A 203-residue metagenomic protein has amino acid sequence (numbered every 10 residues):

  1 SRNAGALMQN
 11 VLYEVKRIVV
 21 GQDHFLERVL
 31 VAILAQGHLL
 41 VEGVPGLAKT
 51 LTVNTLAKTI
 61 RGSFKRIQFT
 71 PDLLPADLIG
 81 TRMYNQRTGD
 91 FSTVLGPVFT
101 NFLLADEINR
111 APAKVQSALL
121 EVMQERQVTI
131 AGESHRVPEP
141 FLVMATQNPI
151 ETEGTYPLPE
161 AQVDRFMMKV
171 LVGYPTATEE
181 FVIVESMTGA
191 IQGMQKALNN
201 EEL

Functional and structural regions predicted by a protein language model:
N3-L47: Pre-Walker A (pre-P-loop) alpha-helix and adjacent loop at the N terminus of AAA/AAA+ ATPase modules, a conserved
R28-V31, Y84-A105: Conserved alpha-helical scaffold flanking the Walker A/P-loop in AAA+ ATPase domains
I33-T70: Walker A/P-loop
L39, L103, F141: Conserved beta-strand position immediately N-terminal to the Walker
E42, S63-P75, A131-E139: Short beta-strand-centered segment that lines the nucleotide-binding/catalytic pocket of NTP-utilizing
G43, D106-E107, A118: Walker B catalytic acidic pair
V44, L78, T146: P-loop (Walker A) phosphate-binding loop of NTP-binding proteins
N85-G89, E107-V115, M123-L198, L203: Canonical AAA+ ATPase core
